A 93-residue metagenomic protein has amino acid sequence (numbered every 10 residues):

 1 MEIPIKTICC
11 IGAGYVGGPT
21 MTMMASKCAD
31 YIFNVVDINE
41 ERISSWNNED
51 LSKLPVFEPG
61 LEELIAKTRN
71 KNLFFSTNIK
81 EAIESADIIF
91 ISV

Functional and structural regions predicted by a protein language model:
E2-I5, C28-I32, I38-A86: Conserved N-terminal Rossmann-fold NAD(P) cofactor-binding segment
A13-G14: Glycine-rich Rossmann-fold phosphate-binding loop(s) that bind the pyrophosphate of adenine dinucleotide cofactors
G17-G18: N-terminal Rossmann-fold NAD(P) dinucleotide-binding loop
M21, A25-K27: Gly/Ala-rich phosphate-binding loop of Rossmann-like dinucleotide-binding domains, activating on the conserved
I89: Receiver (REC) domain switch-region micro-motif
S92-V93: Glycine-rich, N-terminal phosphate-binding loop of Rossmann-like dinucleotide-binding domains
